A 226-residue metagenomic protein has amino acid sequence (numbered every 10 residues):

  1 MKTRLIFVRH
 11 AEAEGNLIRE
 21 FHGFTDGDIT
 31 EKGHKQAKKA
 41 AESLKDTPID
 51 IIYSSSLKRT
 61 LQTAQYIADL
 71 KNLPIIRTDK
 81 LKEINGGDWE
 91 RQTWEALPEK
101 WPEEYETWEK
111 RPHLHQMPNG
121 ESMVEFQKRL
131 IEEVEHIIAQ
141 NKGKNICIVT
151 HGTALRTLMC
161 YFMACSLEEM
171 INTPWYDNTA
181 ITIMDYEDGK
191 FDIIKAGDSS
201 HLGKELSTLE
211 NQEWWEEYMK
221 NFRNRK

Functional and structural regions predicted by a protein language model:
M1-T3, I84-A96, A139, K144 (+1 more regions): Acidic, low-complexity terminal tails and accessory targeting/binding regions of phosphate-metabolizing enzymes
R4-H10, I148: Short, hydrophobic/glycine-enriched beta-strand segments
I6, I76-T78, I194: General small-molecule cofactor/ligand-binding pocket signal
R9-T63, Q116-I131: Loop-to-helix element that buttresses phosphate recognition and phosphoryl-transfer chemistry
A13, A154-L155: Short active-site segment of divalent metal-dependent hydrolases/proteases that encodes the spacing between
A40-Y105: Phosphate-coordination/substrate-recognition cap region in phosphate-metabolizing enzymes
E104-E125, E217-F222: Short glycine/proline- and acidic residue-enriched helix-loop micro-motifs that form flexible lids or anion-recognition
H151: Short basic (Lys/Arg) and small-residue
